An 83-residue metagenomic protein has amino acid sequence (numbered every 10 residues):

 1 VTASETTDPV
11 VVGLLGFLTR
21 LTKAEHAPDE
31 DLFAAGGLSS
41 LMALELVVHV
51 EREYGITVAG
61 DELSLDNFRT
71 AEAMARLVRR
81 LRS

Functional and structural regions predicted by a protein language model:
V1-E25, R76-S83: Thiotemplate assembly-line natural product biosynthesis machinery
E5, P9, A27, L41 (+2 more regions): Residues at secondary-structure transition points
F17-L18, L44-H49, D66-F68, R80: Low-complexity, intrinsically disordered/propeptide-like segments
T19-G37, Y54-S64: Phosphopantetheine carrier-protein modules
A34-E53, A73: Phosphopantetheine-attachment site and its flanking helix in carrier
V47, I56-V58, V78: Hydrophobic aliphatic residue packing
G60-R82: C-terminal structural segments of small proteins and small subunits
